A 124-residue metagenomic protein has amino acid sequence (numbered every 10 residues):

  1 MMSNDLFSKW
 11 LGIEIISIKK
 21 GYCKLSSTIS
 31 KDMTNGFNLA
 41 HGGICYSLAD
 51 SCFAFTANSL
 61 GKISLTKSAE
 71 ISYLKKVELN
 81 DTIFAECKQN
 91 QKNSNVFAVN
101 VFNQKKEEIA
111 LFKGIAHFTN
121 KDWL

Functional and structural regions predicted by a protein language model:
M1-L6: N-proximal, solvent-exposed amphipathic alpha-helical segments enriched in charged/polar residues
F7-A40: Catalytic strand-loop segment that frames the active site of acyl-thioester-processing enzymes
K9-L11, G21-C23, L65-A69, D81 (+2 more regions): A generic structural signal for short beta-strands and their flanking turns/coil linkers
S26-T28, E86, A98-N100: Beta-strand residues in well-ordered beta-sheet regions across diverse protein folds
F37-A54, N58: Compact, glycine-rich, soluble single-domain proteins
A54-I83, Q89-N90: Hydrophobic beta-strand-centered segment that forms part of the acyl-chain substrate-binding groove
E78-L79, Q89-L124: HotDog/MaoC-like acyl-thioester-processing domains
